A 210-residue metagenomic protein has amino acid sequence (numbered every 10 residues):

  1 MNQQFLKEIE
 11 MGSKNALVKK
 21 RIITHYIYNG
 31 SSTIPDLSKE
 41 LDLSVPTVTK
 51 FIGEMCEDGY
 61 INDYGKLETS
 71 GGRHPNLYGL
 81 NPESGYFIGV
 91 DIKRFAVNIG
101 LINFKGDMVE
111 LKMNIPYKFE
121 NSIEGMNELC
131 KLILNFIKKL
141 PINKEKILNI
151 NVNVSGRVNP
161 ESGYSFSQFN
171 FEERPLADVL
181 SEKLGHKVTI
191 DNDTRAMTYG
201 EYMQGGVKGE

Functional and structural regions predicted by a protein language model:
M1-K39: Extreme N-terminal segment that seeds HTH/winged-HTH DNA-binding domains in transcriptional regulators
G12-A16, K20, S31, V45-T49 (+3 more regions): Electropositive phosphate-/nucleotide-binding environments in soluble metabolic enzymes
S31-D63: N-terminal helix-turn-helix
D63-G85, I190-E210: Conserved phosphate-binding catalytic cores of ATP/NTP-utilizing and phosphoryl-transfer enzymes
G72-L111: Gly/Thr-rich phosphate-binding beta-strand-loop-beta motif of the actin/hexokinase/Hsp70
P116-E210: Glycine-rich phosphate-binding loop and adjoining helix at the ATP-binding site of ATP-dependent phosphoryl-transfer
